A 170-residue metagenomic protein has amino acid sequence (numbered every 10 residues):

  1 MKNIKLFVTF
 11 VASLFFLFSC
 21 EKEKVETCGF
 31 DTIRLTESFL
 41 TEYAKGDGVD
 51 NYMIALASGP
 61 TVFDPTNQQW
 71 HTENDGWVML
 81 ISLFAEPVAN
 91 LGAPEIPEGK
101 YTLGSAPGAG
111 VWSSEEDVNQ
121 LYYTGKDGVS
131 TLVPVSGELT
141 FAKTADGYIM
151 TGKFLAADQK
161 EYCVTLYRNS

Functional and structural regions predicted by a protein language model:
M1-F18: Sec-dependent bacterial lipoprotein signal peptides
N3-L6, K22-K24, D117, T144: Intrinsic disorder/low-complexity segments enriched in polar/small residues
L17-E42: Bacterial Sec-dependent N-terminal signal peptides
E23, S38, G59-T61, F84-V88 (+3 more regions): Generic structural motif
E26, G125-G128, A157-Y162: Flexible, membrane-facing loop/turn or short amphipathic-helix motifs that contact lipid bilayers or gate lipid-binding
L35-G46, G137-K143: Short amphipathic beta-strand and strand-loop transition segments with alternating hydrophobic
D47-T140: Surface-exposed helix/loop patches within compact recognition domains
G137-S170: C-terminal or internal capping secondary-structure element at the end of a domain, subdomain, or sheet
